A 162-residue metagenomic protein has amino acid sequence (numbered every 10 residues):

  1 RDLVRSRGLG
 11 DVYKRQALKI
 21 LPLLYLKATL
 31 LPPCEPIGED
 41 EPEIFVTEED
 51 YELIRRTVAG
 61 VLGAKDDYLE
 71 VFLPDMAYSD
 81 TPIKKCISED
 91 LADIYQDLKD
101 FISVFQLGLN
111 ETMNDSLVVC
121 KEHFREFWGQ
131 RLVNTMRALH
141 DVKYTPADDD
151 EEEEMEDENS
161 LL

Functional and structural regions predicted by a protein language model:
D2-Y13: Single conserved hydrophobic/aromatic residue that forms the stacking wall/gate of nucleotide- or nucleobase-binding
K14-K85, Y144-L162: Long acidic/polar interaction regions in large eukaryotic complex-forming proteins
Q16-K27, L53, T57-G60, A64 (+6 more regions): Charged, amphipathic alpha-helical oligomerization/scaffolding segments
P82, D93, D97-L162: Acidic, proline/glycine-rich low-complexity IDRs
